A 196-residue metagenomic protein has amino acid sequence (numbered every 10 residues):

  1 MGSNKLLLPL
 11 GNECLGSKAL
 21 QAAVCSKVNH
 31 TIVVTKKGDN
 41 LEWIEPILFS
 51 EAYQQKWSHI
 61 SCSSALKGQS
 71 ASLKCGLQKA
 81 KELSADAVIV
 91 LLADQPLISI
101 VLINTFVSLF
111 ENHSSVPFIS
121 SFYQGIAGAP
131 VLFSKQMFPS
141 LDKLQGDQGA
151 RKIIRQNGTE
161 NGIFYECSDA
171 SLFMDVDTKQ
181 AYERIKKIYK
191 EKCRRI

Functional and structural regions predicted by a protein language model:
M1-G38: N-terminal glycine-rich phosphate-binding loop and ensuing alpha1 helix
G2-K5, L10-C14, S63-A71, A93 (+4 more regions): Residues at secondary-structure transition points
L7, H59, F118, G162-F164 (+1 more regions): Conserved beta-strand scaffold positions in the cores of enzyme catalytic domains, especially in NTP/NDP-utilizing
K27-S58: Acidic donor-binding segment of Leloir-type glycosyltransferases
N29-T31, D86-A87, N161: Residues at the starts of beta-strands that form the adenosine-phosphate
L66-P139: Conserved beta-loop-beta/alpha segment of the NTase-like Rossmann-fold superfamily that binds/positions NTPs
A127-N157: Short, glycine-/small-residue-rich phosphate/pyrophosphate-handling segment
Q145-I196: Conserved alpha/beta core of the MobA/IspD/sugar-nucleotide pyrophosphorylase nucleotidyltransferase superfamily
